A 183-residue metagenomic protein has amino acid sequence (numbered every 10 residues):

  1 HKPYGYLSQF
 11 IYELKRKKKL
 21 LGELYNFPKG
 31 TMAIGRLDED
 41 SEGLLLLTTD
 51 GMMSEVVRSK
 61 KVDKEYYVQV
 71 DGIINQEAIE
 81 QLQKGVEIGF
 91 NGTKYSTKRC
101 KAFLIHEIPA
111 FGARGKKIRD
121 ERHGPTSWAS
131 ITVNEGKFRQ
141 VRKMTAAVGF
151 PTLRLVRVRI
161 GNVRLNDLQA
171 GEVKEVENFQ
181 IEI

Functional and structural regions predicted by a protein language model:
H1-I183: RNA pseudouridine synthases
